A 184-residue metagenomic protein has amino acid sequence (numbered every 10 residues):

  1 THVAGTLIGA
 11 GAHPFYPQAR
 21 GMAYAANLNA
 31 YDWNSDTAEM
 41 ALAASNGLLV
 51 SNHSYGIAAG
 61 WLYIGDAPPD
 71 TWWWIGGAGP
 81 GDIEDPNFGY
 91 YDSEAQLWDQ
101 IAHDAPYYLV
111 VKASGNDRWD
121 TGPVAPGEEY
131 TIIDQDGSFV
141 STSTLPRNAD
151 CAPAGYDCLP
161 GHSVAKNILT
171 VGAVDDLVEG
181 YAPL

Functional and structural regions predicted by a protein language model:
T1, G89-Q96, D157: A general alpha-helical scaffold signature found inside nucleotide-binding enzyme cores
T1-S51, G56-T71, D104-L109, A113 (+3 more regions): Subtilisin-like serine protease catalytic core
Y16-A19, A38-A43, D82-G89, A149-D150 (+1 more regions): Alpha-helix capping and helix-loop boundary segments enriched in small/acidic/polar residues
D32-A38, D92-S93, P146, D150-A154: A Trp-anchored, charged/polar loop motif used as the substrate-binding/catalytic surface of acyl/ester-handling
G60-S93, G127-N148: A solvent-exposed, charged loop/short amphipathic helix patch at secondary-structure junctions
S93-A105, G161: Catalytic-core regions built around general acid/base machinery
I101, T121, D136-F139: Alpha-helical solenoid scaffolds that mediate protein-protein interactions, centered on TPR/SEL1-like repeats but also
L145-L184: Extracellular S/T/G-rich loop segment that most often corresponds to the catalytic His/Ser-adjacent loop
